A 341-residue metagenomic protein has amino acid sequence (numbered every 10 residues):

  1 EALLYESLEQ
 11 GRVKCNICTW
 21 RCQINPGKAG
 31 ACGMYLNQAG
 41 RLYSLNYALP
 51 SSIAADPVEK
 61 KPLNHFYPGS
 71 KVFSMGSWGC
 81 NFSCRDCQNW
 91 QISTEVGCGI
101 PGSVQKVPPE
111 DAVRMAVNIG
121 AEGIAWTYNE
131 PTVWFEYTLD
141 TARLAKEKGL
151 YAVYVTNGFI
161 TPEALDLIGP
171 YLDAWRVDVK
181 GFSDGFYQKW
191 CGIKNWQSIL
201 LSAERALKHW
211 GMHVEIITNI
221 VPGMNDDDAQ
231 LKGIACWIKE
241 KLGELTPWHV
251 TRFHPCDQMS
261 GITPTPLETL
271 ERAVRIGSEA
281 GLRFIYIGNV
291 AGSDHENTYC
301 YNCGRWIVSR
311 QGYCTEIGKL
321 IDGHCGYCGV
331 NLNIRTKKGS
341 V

Functional and structural regions predicted by a protein language model:
E1-C15, T19-S77, W90-T94, E296 (+2 more regions): N-terminal [4Fe-4S]-dependent radical SAM core
E1-P26, M224-V341: Auxiliary Fe-S-binding modules of radical SAM enzymes
L3, G30-C32, G40, K61-H65 (+7 more regions): Flexible, active-site-adjacent loop/turn segments at secondary-structure boundaries
Y35, C87, K189-W190, Y313: Residue-level signal for well-ordered alpha-helical positions
G40-T138: Extended interfacial segments that mediate partner engagement and assembly in macromolecular machines
L42, C84-R85, G97, E136 (+7 more regions): Short acidic, gly/pro-rich beta-turn/loop elements at beta-sheet edges and active-site/ligand-binding grooves
C87, Y128, N157, T218-N219 (+2 more regions): Proline- and acidic/polar-enriched loop/turn elements at helix boundaries
K106-E268, I276: Conserved AdoMet/S-adenosylmethionine-binding subsite of the radical SAM
